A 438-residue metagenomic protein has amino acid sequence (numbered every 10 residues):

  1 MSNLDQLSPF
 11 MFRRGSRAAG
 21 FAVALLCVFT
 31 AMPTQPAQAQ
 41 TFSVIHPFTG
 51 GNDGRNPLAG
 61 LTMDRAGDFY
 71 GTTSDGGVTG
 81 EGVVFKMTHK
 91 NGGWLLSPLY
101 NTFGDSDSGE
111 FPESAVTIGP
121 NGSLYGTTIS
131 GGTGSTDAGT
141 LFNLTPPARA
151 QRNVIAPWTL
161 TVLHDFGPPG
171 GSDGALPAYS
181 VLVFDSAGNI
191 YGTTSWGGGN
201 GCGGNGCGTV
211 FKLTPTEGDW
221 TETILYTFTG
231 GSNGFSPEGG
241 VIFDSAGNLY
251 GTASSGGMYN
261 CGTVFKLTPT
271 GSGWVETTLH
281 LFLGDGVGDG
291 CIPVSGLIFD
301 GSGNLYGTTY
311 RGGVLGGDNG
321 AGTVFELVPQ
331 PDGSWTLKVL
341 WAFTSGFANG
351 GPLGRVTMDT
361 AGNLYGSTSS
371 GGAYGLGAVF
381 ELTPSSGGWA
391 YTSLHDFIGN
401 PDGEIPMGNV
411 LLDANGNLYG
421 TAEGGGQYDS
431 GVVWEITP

Functional and structural regions predicted by a protein language model:
S2-P438: Extracellular beta-propeller repeat domains
